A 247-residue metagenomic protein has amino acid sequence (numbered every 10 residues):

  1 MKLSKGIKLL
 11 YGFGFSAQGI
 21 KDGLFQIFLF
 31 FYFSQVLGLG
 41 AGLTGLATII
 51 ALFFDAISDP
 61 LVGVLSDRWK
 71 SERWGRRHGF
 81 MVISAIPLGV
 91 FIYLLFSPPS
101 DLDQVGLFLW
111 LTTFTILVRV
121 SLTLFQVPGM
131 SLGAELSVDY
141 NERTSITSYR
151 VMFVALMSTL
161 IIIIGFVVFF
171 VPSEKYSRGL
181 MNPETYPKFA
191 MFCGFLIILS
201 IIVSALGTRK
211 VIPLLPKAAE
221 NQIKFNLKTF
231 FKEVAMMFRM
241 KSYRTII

Functional and structural regions predicted by a protein language model:
M1-I247: Membrane-embedded alpha-helical bundles of multi-pass transporters/translocases, especially carrier/permease families
